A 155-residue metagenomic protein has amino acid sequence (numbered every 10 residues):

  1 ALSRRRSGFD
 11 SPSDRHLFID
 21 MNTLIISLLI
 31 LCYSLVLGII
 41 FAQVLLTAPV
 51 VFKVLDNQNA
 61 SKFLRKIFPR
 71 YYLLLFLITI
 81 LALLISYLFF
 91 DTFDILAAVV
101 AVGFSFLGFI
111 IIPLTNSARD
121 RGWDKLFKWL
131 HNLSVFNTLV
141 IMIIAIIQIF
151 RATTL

Functional and structural regions predicted by a protein language model:
D20-L155: Polytopic transmembrane helical bundles with strong interfacial aromatic enrichment
